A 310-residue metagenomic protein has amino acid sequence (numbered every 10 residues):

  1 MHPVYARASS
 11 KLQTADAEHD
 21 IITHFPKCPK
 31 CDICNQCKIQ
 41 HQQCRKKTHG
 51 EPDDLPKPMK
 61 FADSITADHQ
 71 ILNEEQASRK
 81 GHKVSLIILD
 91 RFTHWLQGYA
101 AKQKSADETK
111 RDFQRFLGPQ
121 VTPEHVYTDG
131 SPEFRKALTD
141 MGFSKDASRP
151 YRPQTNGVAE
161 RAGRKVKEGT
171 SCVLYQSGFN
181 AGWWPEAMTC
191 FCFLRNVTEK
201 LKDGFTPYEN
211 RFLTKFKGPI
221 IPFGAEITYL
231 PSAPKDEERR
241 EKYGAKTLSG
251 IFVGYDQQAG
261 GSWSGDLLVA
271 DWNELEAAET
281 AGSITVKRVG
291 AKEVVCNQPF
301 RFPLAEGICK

Functional and structural regions predicted by a protein language model:
M1-I21: Short, charged low-complexity linear segments at domain edges
S9, S105, F179-A181: Alpha-helix capping and helix-coil boundary motifs
S9-Q13, L117, K145, V173-L174: Generic signal for short, ordered secondary-structure residues within or immediately flanking folded domains
I21-K165, F212-K310: Retroviral integrase
Q43-K46, G178, D203, P207 (+1 more regions): Structured alpha-helical bundle/scaffold domains in large eukaryotic membrane-trafficking regulators
Y151-R152, V158-D203: Surface-exposed, charged/polar loop-rich segments that form substrate/cofactor-binding or regulatory interfaces
A187-G224, T228-P231: Active-site-proximal acidic segments at structured loop/helix or strand boundaries that coordinate catalytic metals
